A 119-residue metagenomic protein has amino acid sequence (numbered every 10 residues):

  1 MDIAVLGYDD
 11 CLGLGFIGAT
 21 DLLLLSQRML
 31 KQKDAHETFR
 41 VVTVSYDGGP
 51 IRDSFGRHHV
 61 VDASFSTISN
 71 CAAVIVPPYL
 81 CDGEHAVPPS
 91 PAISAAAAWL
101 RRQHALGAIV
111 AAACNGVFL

Functional and structural regions predicted by a protein language model:
M1-V110: Extended, subdomain-level signal for the structured scaffold at the beginning of enzyme domains
C114: Catalytic, metal-anchored helix/loop core of enzyme active sites in primary metabolism
